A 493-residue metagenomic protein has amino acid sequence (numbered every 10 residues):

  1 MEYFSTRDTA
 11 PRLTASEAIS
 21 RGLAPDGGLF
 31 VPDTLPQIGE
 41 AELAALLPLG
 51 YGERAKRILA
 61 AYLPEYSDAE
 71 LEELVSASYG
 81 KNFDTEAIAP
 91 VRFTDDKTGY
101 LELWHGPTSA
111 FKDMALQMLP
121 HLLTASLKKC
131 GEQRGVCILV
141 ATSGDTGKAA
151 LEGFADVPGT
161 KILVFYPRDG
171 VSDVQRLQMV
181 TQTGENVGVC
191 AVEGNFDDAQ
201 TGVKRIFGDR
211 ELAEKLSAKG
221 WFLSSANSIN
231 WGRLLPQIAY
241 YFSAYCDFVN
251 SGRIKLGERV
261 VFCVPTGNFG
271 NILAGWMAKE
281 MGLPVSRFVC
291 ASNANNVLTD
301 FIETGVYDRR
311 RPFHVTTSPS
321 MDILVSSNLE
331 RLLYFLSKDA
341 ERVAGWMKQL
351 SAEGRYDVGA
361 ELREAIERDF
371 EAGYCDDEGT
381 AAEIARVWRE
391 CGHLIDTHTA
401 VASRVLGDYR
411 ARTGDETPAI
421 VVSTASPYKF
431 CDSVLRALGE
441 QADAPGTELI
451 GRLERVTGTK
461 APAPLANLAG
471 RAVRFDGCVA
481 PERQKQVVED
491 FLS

Functional and structural regions predicted by a protein language model:
M1-S493: PLP-dependent amino-acid enzyme catalytic core
